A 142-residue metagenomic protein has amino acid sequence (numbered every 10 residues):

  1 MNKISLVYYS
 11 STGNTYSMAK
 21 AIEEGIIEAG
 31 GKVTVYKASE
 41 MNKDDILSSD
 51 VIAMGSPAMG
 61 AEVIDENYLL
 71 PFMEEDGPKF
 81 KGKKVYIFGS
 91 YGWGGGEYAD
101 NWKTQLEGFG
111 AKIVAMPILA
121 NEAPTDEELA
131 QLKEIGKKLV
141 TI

Functional and structural regions predicted by a protein language model:
K3, N14-S17, A21-A38, D45-I142: FMN-binding flavodoxin-like domain, especially the glycine-rich phosphate-binding loop
Y8-T12: Aromatic-flanked redox-active Cys/Sec active sites in thiol-based oxidoreductases, especially the WC-centered
